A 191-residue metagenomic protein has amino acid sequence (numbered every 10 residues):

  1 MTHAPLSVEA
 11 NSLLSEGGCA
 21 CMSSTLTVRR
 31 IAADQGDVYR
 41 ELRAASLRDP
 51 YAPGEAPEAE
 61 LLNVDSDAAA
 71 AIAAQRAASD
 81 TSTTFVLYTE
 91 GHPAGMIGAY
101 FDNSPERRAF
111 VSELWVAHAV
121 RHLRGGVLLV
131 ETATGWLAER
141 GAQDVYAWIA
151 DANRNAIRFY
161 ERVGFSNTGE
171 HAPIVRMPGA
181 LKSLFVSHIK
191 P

Functional and structural regions predicted by a protein language model:
M1-D34, E41, A45, D49 (+2 more regions): Conserved N-terminal entry element of GNAT/NAT acetyltransferase domains
H3, Q143-Y146, A150-I157, R162-P191: C-terminal "cap" of GNAT-fold acetyltransferases
A33-D34, R40-A119, V130-T132, W136 (+2 more regions): Acetyl-CoA-dependent GNAT
V38, F110-V111, D144, N155: Amphipathic alpha-helical recognition patches that constitute DNA-binding helices
A117-A119, L123, D151-A152: Active-site acidic-Proline motif in GNAT/NAT acetyltransferases
L128-D144, S166: Conserved acyl-CoA
